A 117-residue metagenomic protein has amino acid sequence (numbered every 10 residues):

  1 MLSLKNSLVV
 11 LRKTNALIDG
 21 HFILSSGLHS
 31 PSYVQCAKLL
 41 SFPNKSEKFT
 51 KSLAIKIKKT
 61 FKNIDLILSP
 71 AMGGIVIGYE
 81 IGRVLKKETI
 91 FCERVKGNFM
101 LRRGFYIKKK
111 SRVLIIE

Functional and structural regions predicted by a protein language model:
M1-F61: Active-site-facing substrate-recognition patch
G27, I67, T89: Conserved hydrophobic/aromatic pocket- or pore-lining residues that grip, position, or stack substrates in active sites
A37, S69, E117: Conserved short-loop catalytic and cofactor-binding motifs
K62-A71: Short glycine-rich phosphate-binding loop at a beta-alpha junction
G73-I75: Conserved coil-to-alpha-helix start sites within the AMP-binding
I77-E117: Short, glycine/charge-rich flexible loops or terminal/linker lids adjacent to PRPP-binding catalytic cores
